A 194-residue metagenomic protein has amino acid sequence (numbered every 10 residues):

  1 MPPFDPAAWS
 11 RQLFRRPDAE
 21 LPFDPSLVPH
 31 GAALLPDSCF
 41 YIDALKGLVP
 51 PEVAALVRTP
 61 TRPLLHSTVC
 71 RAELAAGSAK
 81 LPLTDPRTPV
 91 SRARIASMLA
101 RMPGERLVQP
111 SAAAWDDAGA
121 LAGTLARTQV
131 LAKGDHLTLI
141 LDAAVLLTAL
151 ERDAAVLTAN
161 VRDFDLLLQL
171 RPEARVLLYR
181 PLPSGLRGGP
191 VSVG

Functional and structural regions predicted by a protein language model:
M1-E73, S78-A96, G185-R187: Short, well-structured N-terminal submotif of metal-dependent ribonuclease cores
M1-V28, L146, L150-G194: Acidic, PIN/NYN-like endoribonuclease modules and their adjacent C-terminal/linker elements
P2-Q12, A76-S78, E105-A155, G194: Active-site neighborhoods of divalent-metal-dependent phosphate/nucleic-acid chemistry enzymes
F40-Y41, C70, A114, V145 (+1 more regions): Alpha-helix capping/helix-boundary segments
E73, D117, L166-L167: Phosphate- and divalent-cation-binding pockets in alpha/beta enzyme and binding domains that engage nucleotide-derived
L81-D85, L125-A126, A174-V176: Short, hinge-like loop/turn segments at secondary-structure boundaries
M98-E105: Helix-adjacent hinge/juxtasegments
